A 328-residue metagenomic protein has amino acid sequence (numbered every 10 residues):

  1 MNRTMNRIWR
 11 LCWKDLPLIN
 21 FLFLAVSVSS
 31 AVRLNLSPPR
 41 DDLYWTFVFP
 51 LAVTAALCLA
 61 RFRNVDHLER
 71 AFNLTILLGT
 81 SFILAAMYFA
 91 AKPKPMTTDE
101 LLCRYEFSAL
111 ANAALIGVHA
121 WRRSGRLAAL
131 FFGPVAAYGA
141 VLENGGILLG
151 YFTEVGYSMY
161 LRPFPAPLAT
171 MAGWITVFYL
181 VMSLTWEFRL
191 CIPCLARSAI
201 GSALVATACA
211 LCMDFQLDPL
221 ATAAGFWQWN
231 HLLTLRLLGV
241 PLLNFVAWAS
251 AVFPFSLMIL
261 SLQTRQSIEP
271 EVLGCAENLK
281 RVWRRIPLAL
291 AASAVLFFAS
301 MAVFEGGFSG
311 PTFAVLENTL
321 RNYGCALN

Functional and structural regions predicted by a protein language model:
N2-N328: Aromatic-rich, lipid-facing transmembrane alpha helices and their immediate juxtamembrane interface loops in integral
